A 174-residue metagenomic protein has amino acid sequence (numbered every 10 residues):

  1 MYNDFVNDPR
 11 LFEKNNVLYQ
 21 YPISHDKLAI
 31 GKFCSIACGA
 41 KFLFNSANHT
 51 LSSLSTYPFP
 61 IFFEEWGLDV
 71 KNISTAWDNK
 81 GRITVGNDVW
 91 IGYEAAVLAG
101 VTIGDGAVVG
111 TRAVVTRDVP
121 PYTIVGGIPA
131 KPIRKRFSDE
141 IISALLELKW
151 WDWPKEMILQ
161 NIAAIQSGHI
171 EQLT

Functional and structural regions predicted by a protein language model:
M1-A99: Flexible, glycine/small-residue-enriched loop-and-beta-strand segment within the central core of proteins
A29, T84, W90, T102 (+2 more regions): Glycine-/alanine-rich, low-charge beta-solenoid repeats
C34, V125-G127, L145: Hydrophobic alpha-helical packing residues
N45, S53, D118, I133-K135 (+1 more regions): Residues that scaffold the ATP/ADP-binding catalytic core of kinase and kinase-like folds
F59-I61, W66-V97, P129-T174: C-terminal segments of enzyme domains that contribute to small-molecule binding surfaces
E94-A107, A113-R117: Beta-rich strand-turn-strand
I103-G104, T116-G126, K135: Short conserved catalytic/interaction loops centered on acidic-Pro-aromatic/His motifs
